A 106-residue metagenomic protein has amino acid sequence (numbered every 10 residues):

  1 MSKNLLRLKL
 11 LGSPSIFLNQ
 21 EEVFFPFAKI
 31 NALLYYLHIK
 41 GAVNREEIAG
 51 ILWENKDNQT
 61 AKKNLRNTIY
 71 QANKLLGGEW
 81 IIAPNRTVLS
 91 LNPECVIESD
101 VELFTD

Functional and structural regions predicted by a protein language model:
M1-D106: Intrinsically disordered, low-complexity protein-interaction/activation regions
